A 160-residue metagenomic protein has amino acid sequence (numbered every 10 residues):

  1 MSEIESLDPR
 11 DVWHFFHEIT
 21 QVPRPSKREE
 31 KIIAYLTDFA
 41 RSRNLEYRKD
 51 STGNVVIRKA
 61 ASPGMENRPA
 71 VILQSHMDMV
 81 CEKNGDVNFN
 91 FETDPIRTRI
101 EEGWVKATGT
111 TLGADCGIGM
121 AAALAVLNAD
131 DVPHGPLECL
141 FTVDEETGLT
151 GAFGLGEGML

Functional and structural regions predicted by a protein language model:
S2, P23, G109, G113: Short, flexible active-site loop motifs that bind/organize anionic cofactors or intermediates
E3-G103: Acidic/His- and Gly-rich active-site-bordering loop/insert found across diverse amide/peptide-bond hydrolases
E30, A152-F153: Conserved strand-to-helix beginnings and helix N-cap segments that scaffold or border functional pockets
M65-T142, E146, F153-G158: Active-site metal-coordination/substrate-binding segment of hydrolases, especially metallo-dependent peptidases
